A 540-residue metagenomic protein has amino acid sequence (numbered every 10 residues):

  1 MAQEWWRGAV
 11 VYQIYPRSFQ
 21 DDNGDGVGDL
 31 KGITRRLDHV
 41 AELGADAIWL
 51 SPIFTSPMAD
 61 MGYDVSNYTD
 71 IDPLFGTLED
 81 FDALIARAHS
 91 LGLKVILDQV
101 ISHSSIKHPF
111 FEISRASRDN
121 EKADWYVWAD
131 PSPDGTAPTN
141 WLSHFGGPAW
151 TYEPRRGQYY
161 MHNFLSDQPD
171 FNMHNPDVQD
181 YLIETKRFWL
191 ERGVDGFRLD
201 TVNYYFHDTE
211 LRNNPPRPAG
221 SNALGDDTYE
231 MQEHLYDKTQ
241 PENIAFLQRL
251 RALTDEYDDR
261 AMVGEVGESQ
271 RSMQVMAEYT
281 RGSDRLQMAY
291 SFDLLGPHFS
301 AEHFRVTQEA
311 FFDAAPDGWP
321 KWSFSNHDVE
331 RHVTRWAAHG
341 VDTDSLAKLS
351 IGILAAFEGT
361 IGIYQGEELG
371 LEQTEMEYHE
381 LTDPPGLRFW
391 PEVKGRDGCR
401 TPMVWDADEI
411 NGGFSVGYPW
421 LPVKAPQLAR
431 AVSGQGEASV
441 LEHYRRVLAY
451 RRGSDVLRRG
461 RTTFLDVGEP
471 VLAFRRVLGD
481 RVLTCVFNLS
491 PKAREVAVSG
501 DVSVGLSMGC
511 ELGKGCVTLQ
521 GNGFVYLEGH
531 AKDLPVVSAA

Functional and structural regions predicted by a protein language model:
M1-G500, S507-A540: Active-site and adjacent substrate-binding regions of carbohydrate-active enzymes
